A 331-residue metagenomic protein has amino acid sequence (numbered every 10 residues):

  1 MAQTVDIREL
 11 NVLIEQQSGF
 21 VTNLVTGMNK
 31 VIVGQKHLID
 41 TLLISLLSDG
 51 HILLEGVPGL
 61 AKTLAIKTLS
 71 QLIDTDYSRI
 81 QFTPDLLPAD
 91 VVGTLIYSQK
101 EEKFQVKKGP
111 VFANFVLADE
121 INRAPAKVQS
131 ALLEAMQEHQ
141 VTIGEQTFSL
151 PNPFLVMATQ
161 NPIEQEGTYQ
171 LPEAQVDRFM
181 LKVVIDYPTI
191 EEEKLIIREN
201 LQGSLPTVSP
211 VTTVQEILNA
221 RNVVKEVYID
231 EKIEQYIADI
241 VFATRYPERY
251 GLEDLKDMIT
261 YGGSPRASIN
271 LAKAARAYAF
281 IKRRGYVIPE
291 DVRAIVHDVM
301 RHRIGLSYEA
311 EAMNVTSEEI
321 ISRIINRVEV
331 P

Functional and structural regions predicted by a protein language model:
M1-E15, P247-P331: C-terminal engagement/docking regions of AAA+ P-loop ATPases
L10-S18, V31, K182-D254, I281-G285 (+3 more regions): Conserved C-terminal "switch" segment of AAA+ ATPases
I14-L60, F242: Pre-Walker A (pre-P-loop) alpha-helix and adjacent loop at the N terminus of AAA/AAA+ ATPase modules, a conserved
T41-I44, Y97-L117: Conserved alpha-helical scaffold flanking the Walker A/P-loop in AAA+ ATPase domains
L46-T83: Walker A/P-loop
G56, D119-E120, A131: Walker B catalytic acidic pair
V57, V91, T159: P-loop (Walker A) phosphate-binding loop of NTP-binding proteins
S98-K103, E120, A124, V128 (+2 more regions): Canonical AAA+ ATPase core
